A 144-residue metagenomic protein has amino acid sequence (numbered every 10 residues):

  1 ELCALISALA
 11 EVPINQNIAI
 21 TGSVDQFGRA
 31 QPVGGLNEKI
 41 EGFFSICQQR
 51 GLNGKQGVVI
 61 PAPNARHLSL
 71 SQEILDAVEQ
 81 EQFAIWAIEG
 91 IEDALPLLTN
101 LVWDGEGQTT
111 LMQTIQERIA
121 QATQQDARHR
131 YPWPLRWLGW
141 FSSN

Functional and structural regions predicted by a protein language model:
E1-N144: Peripheral, non-AAA+ core regions of ATP-driven protein-machinery
